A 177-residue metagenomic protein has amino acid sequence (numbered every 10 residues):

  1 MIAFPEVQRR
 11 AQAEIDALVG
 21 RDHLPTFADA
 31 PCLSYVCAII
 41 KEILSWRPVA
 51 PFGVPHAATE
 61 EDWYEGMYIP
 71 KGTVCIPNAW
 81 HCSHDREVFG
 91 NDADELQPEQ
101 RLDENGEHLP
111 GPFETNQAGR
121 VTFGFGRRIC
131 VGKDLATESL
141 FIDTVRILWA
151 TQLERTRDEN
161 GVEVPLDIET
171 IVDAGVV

Functional and structural regions predicted by a protein language model:
M1-E14, I43, V74-N78, V121-T122 (+2 more regions): Central I-helix of cytochrome P450 enzymes
M1-P5, I15, V19-D22, R47 (+2 more regions): A generic secondary-structure signal for well-formed alpha-helical elements
P5-Q8, T115, K133-V176: Cytochrome P450 heme-binding "Cys pocket" and the immediately downstream C-terminal segment
P25-G66: Conserved cytochrome P450 K-helix E-x-x-R motif and the immediately C-terminal K′/meander segment
F27, P31, V54, E65 (+2 more regions): Cytochrome P450 heme-thiolate "Cys pocket" and heme-binding signature region
P77-P110: Conserved cytochrome P450 K-helix/beta-meander segment immediately N-terminal to the heme-binding cysteine loop
